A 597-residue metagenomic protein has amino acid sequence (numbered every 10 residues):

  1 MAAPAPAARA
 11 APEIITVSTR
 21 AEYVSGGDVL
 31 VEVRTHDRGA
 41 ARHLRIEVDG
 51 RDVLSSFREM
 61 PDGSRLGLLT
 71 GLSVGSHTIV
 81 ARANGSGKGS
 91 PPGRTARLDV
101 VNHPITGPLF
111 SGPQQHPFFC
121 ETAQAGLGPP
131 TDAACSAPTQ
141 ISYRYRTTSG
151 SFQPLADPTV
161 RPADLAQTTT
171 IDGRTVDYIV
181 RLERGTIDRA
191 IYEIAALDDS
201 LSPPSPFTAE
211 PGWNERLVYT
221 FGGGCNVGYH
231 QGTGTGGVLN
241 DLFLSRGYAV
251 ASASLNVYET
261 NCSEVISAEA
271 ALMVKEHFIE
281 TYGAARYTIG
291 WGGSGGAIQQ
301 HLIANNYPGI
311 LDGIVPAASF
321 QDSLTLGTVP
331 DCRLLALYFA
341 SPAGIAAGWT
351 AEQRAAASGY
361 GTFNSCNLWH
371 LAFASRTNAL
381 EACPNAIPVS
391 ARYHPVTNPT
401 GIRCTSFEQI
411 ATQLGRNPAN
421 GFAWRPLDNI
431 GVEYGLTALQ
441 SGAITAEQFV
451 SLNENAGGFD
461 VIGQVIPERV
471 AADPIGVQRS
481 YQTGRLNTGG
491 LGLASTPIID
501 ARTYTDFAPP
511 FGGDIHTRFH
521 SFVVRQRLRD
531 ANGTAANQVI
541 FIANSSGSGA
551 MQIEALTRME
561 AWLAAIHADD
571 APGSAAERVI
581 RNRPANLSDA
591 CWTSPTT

Functional and structural regions predicted by a protein language model:
M1-A8: Sec-dependent, cleavable N-terminal signal peptides
R9-G293, A297-T597: C-terminal His-loop and adjacent cap/lid subdomain of alpha/beta-hydrolase
